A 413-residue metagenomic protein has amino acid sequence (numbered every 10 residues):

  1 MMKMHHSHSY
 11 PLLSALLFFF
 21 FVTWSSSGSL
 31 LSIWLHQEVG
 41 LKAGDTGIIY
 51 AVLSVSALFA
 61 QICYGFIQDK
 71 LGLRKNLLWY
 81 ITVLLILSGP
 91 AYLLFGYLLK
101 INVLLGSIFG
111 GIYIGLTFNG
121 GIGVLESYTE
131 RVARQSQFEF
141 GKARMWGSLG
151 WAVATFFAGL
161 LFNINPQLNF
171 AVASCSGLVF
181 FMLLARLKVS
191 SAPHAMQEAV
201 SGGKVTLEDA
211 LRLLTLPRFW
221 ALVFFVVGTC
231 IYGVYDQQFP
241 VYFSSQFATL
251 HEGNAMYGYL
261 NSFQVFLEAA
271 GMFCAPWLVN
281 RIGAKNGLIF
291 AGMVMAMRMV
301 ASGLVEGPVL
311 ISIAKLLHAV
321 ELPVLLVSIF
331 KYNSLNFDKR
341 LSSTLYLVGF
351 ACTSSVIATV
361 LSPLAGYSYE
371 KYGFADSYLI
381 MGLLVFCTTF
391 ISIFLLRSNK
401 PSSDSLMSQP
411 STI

Functional and structural regions predicted by a protein language model:
M1-S7, K188-V223, A248-T249, I413: Juxtamembrane intracellular "pre-TM" segments in multi-pass secondary transporters
K3-S54, R218-F225, T229-F247: Helix-loop boundary and gating motifs at the non-cytosolic
L35-H36, I67-D69, M145, L160-N163 (+3 more regions): Interfacial helix-cap and linker-helix signal at transmembrane-aqueous boundaries of multi-pass secondary transporters
F59-L73, F162, A270-A284, Y369: Helix-to-loop junctions at the C-terminal end of transmembrane segments in multipass secondary transporters
N76-A91, N286-A301: Structural signature of the two symmetry-related core transmembrane helices
F118-R134, V324-D338: Intracellular juxtamembrane helix-capping segments at the cytosolic ends of symmetry-related transmembrane helices
N169-R186, D376-L395: Symmetry-related core transmembrane helices of the 12-TM Major Facilitator Superfamily/SLC fold
R340-K371: A late C-terminal transmembrane helix in Major Facilitator Superfamily
